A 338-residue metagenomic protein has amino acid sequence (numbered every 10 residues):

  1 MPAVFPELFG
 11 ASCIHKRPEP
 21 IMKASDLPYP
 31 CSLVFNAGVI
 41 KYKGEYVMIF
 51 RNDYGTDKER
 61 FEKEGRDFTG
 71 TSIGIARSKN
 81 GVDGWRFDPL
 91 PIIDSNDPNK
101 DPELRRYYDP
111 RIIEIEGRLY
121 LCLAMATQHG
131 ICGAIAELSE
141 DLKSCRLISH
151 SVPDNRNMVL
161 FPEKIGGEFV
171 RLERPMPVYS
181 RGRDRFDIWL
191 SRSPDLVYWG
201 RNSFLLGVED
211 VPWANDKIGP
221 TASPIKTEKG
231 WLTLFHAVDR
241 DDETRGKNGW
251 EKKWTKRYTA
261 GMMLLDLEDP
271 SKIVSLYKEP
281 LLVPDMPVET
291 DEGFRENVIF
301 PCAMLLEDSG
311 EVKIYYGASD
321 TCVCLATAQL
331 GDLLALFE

Functional and structural regions predicted by a protein language model:
M1-R105, I113-V159, E163-D216, I225-F294 (+2 more regions): Beta-rich carbohydrate-recognition and catalytic domains
Y108, M158, A222, F300-C302: Structural signature of WD-repeat beta-propeller blades
